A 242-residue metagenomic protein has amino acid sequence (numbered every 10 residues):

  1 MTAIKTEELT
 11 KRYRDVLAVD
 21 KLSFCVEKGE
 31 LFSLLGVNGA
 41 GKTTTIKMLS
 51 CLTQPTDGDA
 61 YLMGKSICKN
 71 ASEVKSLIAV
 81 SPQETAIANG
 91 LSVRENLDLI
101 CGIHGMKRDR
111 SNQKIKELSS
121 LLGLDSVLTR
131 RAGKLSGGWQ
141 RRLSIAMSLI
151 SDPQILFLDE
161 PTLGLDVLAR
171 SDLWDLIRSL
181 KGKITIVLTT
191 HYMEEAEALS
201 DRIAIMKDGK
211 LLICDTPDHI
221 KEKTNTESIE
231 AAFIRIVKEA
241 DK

Functional and structural regions predicted by a protein language model:
G58-K69, E73-V74: Conserved ABC transporter NBD signature motif
G90, R131-G138: Conserved ABC ATPase signature
D98, G102, D109-V127: Conserved ABC ATPase "signature" region
D152: Conserved catalytic motifs of ABC-family nucleotide-binding domains
L156-E160: Catalytic Walker B motif of ABC-type/P-loop ATPase nucleotide-binding domains
C214-D215: ABC ATPase "signature
